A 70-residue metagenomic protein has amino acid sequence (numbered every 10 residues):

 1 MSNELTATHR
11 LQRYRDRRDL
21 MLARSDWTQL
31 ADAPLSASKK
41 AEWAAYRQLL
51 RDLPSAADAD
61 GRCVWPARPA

Functional and structural regions predicted by a protein language model:
M1-A70: A preference for well-ordered globular domain cores that mediate specific macromolecular interactions or catalysis
